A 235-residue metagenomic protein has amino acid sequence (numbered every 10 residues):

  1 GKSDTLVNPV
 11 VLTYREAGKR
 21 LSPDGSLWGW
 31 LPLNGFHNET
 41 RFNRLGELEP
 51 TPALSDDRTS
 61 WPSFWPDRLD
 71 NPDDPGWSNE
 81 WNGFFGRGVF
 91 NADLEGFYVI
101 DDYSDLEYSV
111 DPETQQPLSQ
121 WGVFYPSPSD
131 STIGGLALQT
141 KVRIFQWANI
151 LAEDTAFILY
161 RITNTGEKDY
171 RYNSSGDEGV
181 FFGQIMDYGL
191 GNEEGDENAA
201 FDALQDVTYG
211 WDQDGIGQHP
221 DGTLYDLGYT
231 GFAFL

Functional and structural regions predicted by a protein language model:
G1-L235: A long-range scaffold signal marking pre-active-site subdomains of enzyme folds
